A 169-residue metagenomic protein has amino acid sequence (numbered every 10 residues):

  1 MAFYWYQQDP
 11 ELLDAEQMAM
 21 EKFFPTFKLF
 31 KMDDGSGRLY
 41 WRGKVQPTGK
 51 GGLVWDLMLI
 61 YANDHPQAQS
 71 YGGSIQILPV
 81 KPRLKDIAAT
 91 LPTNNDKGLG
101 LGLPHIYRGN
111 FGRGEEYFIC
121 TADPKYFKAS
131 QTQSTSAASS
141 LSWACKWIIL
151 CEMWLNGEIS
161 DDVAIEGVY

Functional and structural regions predicted by a protein language model:
M1-Y169: UBC/E2-like fold recognition across ubiquitin and ubiquitin-like conjugation systems, capturing catalytically active
